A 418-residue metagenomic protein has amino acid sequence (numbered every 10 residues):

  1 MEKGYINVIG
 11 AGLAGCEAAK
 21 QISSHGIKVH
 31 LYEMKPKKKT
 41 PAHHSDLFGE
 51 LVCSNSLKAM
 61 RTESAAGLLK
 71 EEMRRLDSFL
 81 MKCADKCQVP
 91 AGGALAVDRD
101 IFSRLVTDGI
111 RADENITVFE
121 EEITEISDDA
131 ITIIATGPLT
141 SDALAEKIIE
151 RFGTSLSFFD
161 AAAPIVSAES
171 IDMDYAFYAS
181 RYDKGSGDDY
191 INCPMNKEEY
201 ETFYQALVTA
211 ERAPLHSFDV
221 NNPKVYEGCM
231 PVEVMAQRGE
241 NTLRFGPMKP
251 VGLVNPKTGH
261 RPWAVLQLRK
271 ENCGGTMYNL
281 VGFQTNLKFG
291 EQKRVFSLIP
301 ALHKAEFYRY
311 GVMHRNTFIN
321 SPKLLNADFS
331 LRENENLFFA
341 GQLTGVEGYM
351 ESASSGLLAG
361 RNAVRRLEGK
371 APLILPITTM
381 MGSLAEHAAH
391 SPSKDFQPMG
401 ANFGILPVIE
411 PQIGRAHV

Functional and structural regions predicted by a protein language model:
E2-A14: Beta1/beta-strand and adjacent pyrophosphate-binding region of the FAD-binding site in flavoprotein oxidoreductases
I9, I133-A135, F339: Redox-cofactor binding/interface segments in oxidoreductases and associated redox assembly factors
K20-K82, I377-A388: N-terminal FAD cofactor-binding segment of flavoenzymes
M60-T107, R111: A conserved beta-strand/loop capping segment in the N-terminal third of enzymes that catalyze redox or closely related
A112-R269, G274-F289, K293-R294: Predominantly flavin-linked oxidoreductase catalytic cores and closely associated redox partners
L280-V346, A353-S354, L373-S391, F396-L406: A glycine-rich dinucleotide-binding beta-alpha-beta segment and adjacent secondary-structure elements that constitute
S352-L373: Internal hydrophobic alpha-helix adjacent to the cofactor/substrate pocket in enzyme cavities
A416-V418: Conserved small/polar residues in nucleotide/adenosyl-binding loops
